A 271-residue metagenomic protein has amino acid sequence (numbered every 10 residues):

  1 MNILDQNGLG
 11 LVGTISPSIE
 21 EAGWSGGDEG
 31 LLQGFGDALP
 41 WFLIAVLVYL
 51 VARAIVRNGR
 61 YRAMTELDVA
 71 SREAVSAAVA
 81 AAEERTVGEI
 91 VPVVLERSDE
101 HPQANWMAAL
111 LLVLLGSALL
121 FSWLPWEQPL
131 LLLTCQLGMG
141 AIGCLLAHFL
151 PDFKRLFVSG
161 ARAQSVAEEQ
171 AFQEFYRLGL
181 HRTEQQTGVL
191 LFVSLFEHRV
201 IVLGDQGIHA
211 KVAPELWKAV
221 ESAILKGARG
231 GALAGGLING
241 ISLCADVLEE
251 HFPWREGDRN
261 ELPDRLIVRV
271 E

Functional and structural regions predicted by a protein language model:
M1-F35: Short, strongly hydrophobic alpha-helical membrane anchors
Y49, S117-L156: Transmembrane alpha-helices and immediately adjacent membrane-cytoplasm interface residues in multi-pass integral
Y49-T65, L146-R162: Transmembrane-cytosolic junction motif
L67-I90: Short, charged cytosolic
E73-S76, G160-R177: Membrane-cytosol interface motif
E84-V91, Q170-G204: Acidic, Ser/Thr-rich low-complexity segments on the non-lumenal side of membrane proteins
H181, F196-A232: Flexible, solvent-exposed short loops/turns enriched in glycine
A219-E271: Cytosol-/stroma-facing membrane-proximal "stalk/adaptor" domains immediately downstream of transmembrane anchors
